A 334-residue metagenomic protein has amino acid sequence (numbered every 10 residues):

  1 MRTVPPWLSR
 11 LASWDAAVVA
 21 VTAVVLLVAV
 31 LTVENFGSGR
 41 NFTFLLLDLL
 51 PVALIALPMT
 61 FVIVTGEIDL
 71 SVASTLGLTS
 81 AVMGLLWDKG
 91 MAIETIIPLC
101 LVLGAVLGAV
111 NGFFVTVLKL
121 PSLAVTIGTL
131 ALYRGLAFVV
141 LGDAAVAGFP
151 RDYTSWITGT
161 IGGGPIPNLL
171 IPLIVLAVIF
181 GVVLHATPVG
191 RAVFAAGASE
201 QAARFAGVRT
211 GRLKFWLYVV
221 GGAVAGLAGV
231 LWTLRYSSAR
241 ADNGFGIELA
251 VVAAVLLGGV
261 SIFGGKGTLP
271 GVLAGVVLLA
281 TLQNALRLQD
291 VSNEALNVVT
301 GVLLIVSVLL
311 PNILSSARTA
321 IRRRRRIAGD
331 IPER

Functional and structural regions predicted by a protein language model:
M1-L27, F205-R212, L286-R334: Cytosolic-side transmembrane-helix boundaries in multi-pass membrane proteins
R2-R10, I63, I68, D88 (+4 more regions): Short loop segments and helix-boundary regions at transmembrane helix junctions of multi-pass inner-membrane proteins
V21-S38, T65, A137-L141, G181-P188 (+1 more regions): Structural signal for alpha-helical transmembrane segments and their membrane-water exit/capping regions in multi-pass
V25-A92, F113-L120, V255, G259-L269 (+1 more regions): Single transmembrane alpha-helix segments in multi-pass membrane proteins
L47-P58, S74-L78, V106-A109, I174 (+4 more regions): Hydrophobic alpha-helical segments embedded in the membrane of multi-pass proteins
A92-C100, V106-N111, V115, G163-R240: Helix-loop-helix "hairpin" substructures at the membrane interface of multi-pass membrane proteins
L118, S122-A186, L213-W216, R235-G244 (+2 more regions): Transmembrane helix-bundle core of multi-pass membrane transporters and related energy-transducing complexes
A225, R235-G301: Transmembrane alpha-helical segments in multi-pass inner-membrane proteins
